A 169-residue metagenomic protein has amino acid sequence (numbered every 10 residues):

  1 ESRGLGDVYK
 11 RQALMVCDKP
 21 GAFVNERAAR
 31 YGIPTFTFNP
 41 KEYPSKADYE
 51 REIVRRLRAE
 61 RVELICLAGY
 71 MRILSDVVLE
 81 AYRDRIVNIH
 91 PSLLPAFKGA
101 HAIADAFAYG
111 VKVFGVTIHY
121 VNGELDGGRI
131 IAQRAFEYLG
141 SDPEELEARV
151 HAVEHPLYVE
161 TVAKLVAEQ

Functional and structural regions predicted by a protein language model:
E1-Y9: Single conserved hydrophobic/aromatic residue that forms the stacking wall/gate of nucleotide- or nucleobase-binding
G4, Y31-G32, Y82: Short, structured coil segments at secondary-structure junctions
K10-E52: Short, surface-exposed acidic-centric catalytic microdomains
D18, L64, A68-Q169: Donor/substrate-binding cores of folate-linked one-carbon enzymes
K41-L67, R72: Short phosphate-binding loop-to-helix
